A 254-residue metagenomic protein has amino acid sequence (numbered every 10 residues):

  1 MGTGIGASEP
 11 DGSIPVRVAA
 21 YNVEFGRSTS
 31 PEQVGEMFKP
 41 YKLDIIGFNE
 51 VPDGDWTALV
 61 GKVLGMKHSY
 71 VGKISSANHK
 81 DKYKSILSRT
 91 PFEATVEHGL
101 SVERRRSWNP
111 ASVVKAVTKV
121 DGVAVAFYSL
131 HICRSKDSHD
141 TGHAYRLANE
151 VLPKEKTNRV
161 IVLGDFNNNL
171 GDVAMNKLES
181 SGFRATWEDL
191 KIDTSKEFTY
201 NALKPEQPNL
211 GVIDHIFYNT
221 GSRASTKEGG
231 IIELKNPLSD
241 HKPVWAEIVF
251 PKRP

Functional and structural regions predicted by a protein language model:
M1-V63, S76-D81, P251-P254: N-terminal, active-site-proximal structural segment of metallo-dependent hydrolase catalytic domains
G2-G6, L152-V160, N168-P254: Metal-dependent phosphoester-hydrolase catalytic domains
P15-F25, V123-R134: Active-site-proximal beta-strand elements of phosphoester/diester hydrolases
Y21-V23, E50-V51, L130-I132, D165-F166 (+1 more regions): Active-site metal-binding loops of divalent metal-dependent hydrolases
F25-T29, D53-W56, S135-D137, N167-V173 (+2 more regions): Active-site environment of divalent metal-dependent phosphoester hydrolases
I46-N49, V71-K73, I161-D165, A185-D189: Active-site neighborhood of phospho(di)ester-bond hydrolases with catalytic His/Asp-centered motifs
N49-A126, I132, R223, E228: Structured beta-strand-rich core segments of catalytic domains in phosphoester-bond hydrolases
K115-Y128, H139-F166, A174-N176: His/acidic metal-ligating clusters that form di-metal
